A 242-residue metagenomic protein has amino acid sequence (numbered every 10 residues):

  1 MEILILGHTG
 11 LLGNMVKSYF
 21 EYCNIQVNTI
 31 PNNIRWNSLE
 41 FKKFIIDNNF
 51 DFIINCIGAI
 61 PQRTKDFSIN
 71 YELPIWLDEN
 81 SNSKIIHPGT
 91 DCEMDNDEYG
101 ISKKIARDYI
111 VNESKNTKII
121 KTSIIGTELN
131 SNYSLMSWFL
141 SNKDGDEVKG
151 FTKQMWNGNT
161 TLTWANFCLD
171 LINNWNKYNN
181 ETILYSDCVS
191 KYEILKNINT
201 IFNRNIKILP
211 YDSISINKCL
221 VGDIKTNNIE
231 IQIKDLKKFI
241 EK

Functional and structural regions predicted by a protein language model:
M1-C23: N-terminal Rossmann NAD(P)H-binding glycine-rich loop of SDR-like oxidoreductase domains
L6, F67-Y71, D95-R107, Y133 (+2 more regions): Short-chain dehydrogenase/reductase
L6, I53-I57, I85-D91, I120-T122: SDR active-site strand-loop-helix element
S38-N80, C92: NAD(P)H-binding glycine-rich loop region in Rossmannoid oxidoreductase-like domains and their noncatalytic homologs
H87-I101, I125-N130: Conserved catalytic-site region of short-chain dehydrogenase/reductase
K104, D108-T163, L169-D170: NAD(P)-dependent short-chain dehydrogenase/reductase
A165-N217, I240: Mid/C-terminal beta-alpha module of Rossmann-like enzyme folds, strongest in SDR-family dehydrogenases/epimerases
N227-K242: Amphipathic terminal alpha-helices
